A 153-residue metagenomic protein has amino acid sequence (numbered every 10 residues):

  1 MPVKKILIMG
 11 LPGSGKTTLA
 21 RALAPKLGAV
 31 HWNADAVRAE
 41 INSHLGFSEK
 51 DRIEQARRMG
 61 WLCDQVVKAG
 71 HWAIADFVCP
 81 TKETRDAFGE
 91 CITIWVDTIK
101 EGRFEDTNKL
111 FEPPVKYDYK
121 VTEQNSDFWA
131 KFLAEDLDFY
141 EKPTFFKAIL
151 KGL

Functional and structural regions predicted by a protein language model:
M1, I6, A22, K26 (+2 more regions): NTP-dependent small-molecule kinase module
V3-L7, V30, W72-I74: Residue-level preference for the first positions of well-ordered beta-strands
P12: The conserved Walker
K16: Conserved lysine of the Walker
A20-L62: Conserved substrate/cofactor phosphate-moiety recognition/catalytic segment in nucleotide-dependent phosphotransferases
D35, D97, T122-N125: Residues at the C-termini of beta-strands that transition into short coil/loop
I41-N42, E101-F111, W129-F132: Short, charged, surface-exposed secondary-structure boundary motifs
S48-F104: Glycine-rich phosphate-binding loop used to anchor ATP phosphates in small-molecule kinases, encompassing both
